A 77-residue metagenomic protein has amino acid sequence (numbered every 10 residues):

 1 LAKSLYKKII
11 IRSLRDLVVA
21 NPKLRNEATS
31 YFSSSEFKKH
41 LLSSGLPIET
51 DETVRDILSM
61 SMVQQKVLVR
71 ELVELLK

Functional and structural regions predicted by a protein language model:
L1-K77: Charged interaction scaffolds used for protein-protein
